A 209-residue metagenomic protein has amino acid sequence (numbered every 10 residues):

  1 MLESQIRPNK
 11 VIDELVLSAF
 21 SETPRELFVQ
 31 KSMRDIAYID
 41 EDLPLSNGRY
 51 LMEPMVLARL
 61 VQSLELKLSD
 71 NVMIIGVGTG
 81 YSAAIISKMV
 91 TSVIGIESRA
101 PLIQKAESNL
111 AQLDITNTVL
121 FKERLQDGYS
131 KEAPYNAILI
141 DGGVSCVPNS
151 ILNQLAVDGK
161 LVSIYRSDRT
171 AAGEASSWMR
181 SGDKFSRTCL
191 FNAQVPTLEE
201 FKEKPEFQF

Functional and structural regions predicted by a protein language model:
M1-V77, Y81-I85, M89, L102-T116 (+1 more regions): Class I SAM-dependent transferase core
E65-S186: Conserved nucleotide-cofactor-binding alpha/beta core module
